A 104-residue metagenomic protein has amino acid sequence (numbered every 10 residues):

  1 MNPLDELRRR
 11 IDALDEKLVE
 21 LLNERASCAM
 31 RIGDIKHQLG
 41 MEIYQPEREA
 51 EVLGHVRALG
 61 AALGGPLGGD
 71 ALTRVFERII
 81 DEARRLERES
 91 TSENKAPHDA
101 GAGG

Functional and structural regions predicted by a protein language model:
M1-G104: Domain-level signature for soluble enzymes in the chorismate/prephenate branch of the shikimate pathway
